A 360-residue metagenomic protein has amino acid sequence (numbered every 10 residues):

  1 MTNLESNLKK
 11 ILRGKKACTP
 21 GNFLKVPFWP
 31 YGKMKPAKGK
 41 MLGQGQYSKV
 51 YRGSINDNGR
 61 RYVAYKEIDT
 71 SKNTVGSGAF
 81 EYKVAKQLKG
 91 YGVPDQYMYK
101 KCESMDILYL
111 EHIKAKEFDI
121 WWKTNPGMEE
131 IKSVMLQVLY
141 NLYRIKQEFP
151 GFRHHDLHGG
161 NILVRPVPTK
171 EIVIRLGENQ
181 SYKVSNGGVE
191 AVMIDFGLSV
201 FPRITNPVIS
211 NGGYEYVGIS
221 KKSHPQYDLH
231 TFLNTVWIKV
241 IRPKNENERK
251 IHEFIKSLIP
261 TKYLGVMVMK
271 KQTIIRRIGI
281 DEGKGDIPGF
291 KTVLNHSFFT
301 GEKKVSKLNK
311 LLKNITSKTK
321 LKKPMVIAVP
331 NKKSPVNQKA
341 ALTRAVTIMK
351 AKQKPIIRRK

Functional and structural regions predicted by a protein language model:
M1-K40: Juxta-kinase regulatory segment immediately upstream of eukaryotic protein kinase catalytic domains
Y47-Q87: ATP-binding glycine-rich loop module of kinase domains
E67-I68, W121-T124, I204-I209, W237: Short coil/turn segments at secondary-structure boundaries
K86, G92-E129: Conserved structural core of kinase catalytic domains
N125-H155, G159-G160: Conserved kinase catalytic-core helix
G151, G159-S223: Catalytic activation segment of kinase domains across protein kinase-like and atypical kinase folds
V208, V217-K320, P324: Helical subdomain adjoining the active site within ATP-dependent kinase catalytic cores
K313-K360: Intrinsically disordered, Lys/Arg-rich low-complexity segments
